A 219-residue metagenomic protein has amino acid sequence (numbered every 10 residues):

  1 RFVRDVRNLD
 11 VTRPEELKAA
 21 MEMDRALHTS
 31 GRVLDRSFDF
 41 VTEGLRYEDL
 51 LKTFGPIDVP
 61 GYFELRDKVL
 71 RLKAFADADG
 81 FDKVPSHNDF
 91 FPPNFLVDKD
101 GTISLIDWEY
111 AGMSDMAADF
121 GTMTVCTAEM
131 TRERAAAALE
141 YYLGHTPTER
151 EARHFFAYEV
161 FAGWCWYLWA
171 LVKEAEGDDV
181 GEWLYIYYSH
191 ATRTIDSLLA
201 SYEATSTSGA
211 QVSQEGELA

Functional and structural regions predicted by a protein language model:
R1-V41, Y47-E64, G80: ATP-binding pocket architecture of kinase catalytic cores
V6, L27-D35, A76, T127 (+3 more regions): A general structural signal marking secondary-structure boundaries and capping sites
E16-A19, G61, D89, M116-D119 (+2 more regions): An acidic site on a long C-lobe helix of protein kinase domains
F40-D77, Y188-Y202: Active-site catalytic-loop/activation-segment of kinase and kinase-like phosphoryl-transfer enzymes
P60, L168-A219: ATP/Mg2+ or Mg2+-diphosphate-binding catalytic cores that bind nucleotide phosphates or diphosphates via glycine-rich
K73-A118: Active-site acidic catalytic loop and adjacent metal/ATP-binding pocket of ATP-dependent phosphoryl transfer enzymes
A117-P147, V160-D179, H190-R193: Active-site activation/catalytic loop segments of kinase-like enzymes and analogous catalytic loops in related
P147-A157: Acidic, serine/threonine- and proline-rich low-complexity regulatory regions
